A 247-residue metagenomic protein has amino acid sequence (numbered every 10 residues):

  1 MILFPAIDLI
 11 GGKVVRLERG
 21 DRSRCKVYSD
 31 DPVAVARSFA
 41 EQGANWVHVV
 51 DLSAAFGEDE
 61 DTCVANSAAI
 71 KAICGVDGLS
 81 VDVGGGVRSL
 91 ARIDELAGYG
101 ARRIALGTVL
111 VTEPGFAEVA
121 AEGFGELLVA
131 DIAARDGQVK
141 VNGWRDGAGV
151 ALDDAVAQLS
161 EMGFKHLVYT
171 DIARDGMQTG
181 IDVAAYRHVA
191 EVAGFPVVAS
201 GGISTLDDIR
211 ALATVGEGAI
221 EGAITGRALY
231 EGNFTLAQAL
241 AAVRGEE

Functional and structural regions predicted by a protein language model:
I2-A6, W46, G78-D82, R102-A105 (+5 more regions): Structural preference for beta-strand elements that scaffold enzyme active sites
D8, F39, V47, L96 (+5 more regions): Conserved, mostly hydrophobic/aromatic
G12, G20-S23, A101-D175: Conserved anion-binding
Y28-F39, R88-D94, A148-Q158: Short, acidic/polar
W46-A65, T108, Y169-Q178: Glycine-rich, proline-tolerant flexible connector loops at the mouths of alpha/beta enzymes
E58-D82, A117-A133, T179-T205: Alpha-helix-loop-beta-strand connector modules within alpha/beta enzyme cores
D77-R103, A184-A219, F234, A239: Catalytic cores of alpha/beta
F116-G123, A213-T225, L229-E247: C-terminal helical cap(s) of enzyme catalytic domains, especially alpha/beta-barrels
